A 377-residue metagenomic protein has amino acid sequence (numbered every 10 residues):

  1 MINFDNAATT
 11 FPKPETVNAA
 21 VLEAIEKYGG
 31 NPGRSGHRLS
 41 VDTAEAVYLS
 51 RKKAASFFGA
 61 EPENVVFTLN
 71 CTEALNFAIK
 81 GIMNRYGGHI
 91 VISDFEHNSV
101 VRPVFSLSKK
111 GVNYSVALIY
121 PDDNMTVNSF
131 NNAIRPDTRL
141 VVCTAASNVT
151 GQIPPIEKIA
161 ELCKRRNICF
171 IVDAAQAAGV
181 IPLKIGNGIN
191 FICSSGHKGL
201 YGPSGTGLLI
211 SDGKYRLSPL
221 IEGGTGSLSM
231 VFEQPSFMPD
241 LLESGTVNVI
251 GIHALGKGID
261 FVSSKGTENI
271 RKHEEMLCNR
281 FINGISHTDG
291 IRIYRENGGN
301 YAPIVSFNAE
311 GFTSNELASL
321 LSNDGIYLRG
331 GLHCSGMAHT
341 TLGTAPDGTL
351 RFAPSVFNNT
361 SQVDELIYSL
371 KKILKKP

Functional and structural regions predicted by a protein language model:
M1-P377: Pyridoxal 5′-phosphate
